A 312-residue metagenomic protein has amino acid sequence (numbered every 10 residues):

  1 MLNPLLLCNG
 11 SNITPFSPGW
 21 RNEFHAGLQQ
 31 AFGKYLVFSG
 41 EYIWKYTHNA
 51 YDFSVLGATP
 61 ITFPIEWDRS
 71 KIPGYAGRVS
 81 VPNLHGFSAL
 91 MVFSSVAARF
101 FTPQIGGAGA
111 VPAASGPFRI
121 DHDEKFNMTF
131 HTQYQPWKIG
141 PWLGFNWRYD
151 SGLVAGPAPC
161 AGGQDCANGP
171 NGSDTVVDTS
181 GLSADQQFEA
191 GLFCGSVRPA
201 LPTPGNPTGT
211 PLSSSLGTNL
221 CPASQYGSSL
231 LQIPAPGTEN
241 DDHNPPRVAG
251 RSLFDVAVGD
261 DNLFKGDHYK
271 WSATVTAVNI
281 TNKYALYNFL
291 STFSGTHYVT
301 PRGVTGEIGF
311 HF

Functional and structural regions predicted by a protein language model:
M1-E66, K71, P82: Membrane-embedded beta-barrel scaffold of Gram-negative outer-membrane proteins
M1-L5, S54-F63, V96, T102-S115 (+2 more regions): Flexible, surface-exposed loop regions and adjacent strand-edge segments of Gram-negative outer-membrane beta-barrel
I13-S17, P64-D68, R78, P117-D121 (+2 more regions): Outer-membrane beta-barrel domain signature
W20-F24, R69-P73, H122-M128, G250-F254 (+2 more regions): Residues that define the transmembrane beta-barrel architecture of outer-membrane proteins
A26-Q30, G77-V81, M91, F130-Y134 (+4 more regions): Residues on the lipid-exposed face of transmembrane beta-strands in outer-membrane beta-barrel proteins
Y35-F38, H85-L90, K138-L143, K265-W271 (+2 more regions): Repeated loop/turn-to-beta-strand initiation elements of outer-membrane beta-barrel proteins
S39-Y51, I61-P159: Gram-negative outer-membrane beta-barrel transporters
R148-P234, V248-L253, D260-F312: C-terminal beta-signal and adjacent terminal beta-strands/loops of Gram-negative outer-membrane beta-barrel proteins
